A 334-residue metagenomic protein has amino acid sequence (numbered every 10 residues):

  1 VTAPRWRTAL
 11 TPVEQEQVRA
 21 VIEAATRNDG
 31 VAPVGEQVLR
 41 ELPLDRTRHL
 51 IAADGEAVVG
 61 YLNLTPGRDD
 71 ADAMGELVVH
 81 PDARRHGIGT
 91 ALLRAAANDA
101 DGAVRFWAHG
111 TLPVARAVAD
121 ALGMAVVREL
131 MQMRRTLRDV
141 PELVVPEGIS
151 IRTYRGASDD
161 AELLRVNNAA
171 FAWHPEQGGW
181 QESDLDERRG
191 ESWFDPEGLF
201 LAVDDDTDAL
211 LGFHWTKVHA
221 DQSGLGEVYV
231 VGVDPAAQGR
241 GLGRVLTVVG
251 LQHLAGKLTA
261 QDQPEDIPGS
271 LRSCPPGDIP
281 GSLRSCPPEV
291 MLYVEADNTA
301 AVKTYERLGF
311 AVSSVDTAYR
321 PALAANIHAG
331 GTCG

Functional and structural regions predicted by a protein language model:
V1-V38, V144-G178, G331-G334: Short amphipathic alpha-helix that is part of the acyltransferase structural core
T11, M131-R152, S285, Y293-T299 (+1 more regions): C-terminal "cap" of GNAT-fold acetyltransferases
D29-R48, D54, L62-D70, E176-V233: A conserved beta-strand-loop-helix scaffold within acyl/acetyltransferase catalytic domains
E56-G60, V127, T207-G212, A300 (+1 more regions): Glycine-rich acetyl-CoA-binding "A-motif" of GNAT/NAT acetyltransferases
V58, P66-M74, H80-I149, D316-P321: Acyl-donor-binding surface of acyltransferase catalytic domains
Y61-L77, R84, H219-V228, Q238 (+2 more regions): A conserved beta-turn-beta hairpin within the catalytic core of GNAT-like acetyltransferases that forms part
D72, D99-T111, V118, L225 (+2 more regions): Conserved GNAT acetyl-CoA-binding A-motif
R85-N98, V230-P235, G239-G256, V302-R307: Conserved acetyl-CoA-binding loop-helix of GNAT-fold acetyltransferases
